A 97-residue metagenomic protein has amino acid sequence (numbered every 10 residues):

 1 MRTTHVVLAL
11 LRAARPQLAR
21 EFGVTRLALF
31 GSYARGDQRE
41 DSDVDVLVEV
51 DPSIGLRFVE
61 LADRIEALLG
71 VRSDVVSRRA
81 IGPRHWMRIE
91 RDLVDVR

Functional and structural regions predicted by a protein language model:
M1-R26, R35-E40, V50-R97: Catalytic core of pol beta-like nucleotidyltransferases
L29: Conserved histidines in hydrophobic membrane contexts and catalytic metal-binding motifs
D45-V48: Short beta-strand->loop micro-motif that forms the acidic, two-metal-ion catalytic signature in nucleotide-processing
